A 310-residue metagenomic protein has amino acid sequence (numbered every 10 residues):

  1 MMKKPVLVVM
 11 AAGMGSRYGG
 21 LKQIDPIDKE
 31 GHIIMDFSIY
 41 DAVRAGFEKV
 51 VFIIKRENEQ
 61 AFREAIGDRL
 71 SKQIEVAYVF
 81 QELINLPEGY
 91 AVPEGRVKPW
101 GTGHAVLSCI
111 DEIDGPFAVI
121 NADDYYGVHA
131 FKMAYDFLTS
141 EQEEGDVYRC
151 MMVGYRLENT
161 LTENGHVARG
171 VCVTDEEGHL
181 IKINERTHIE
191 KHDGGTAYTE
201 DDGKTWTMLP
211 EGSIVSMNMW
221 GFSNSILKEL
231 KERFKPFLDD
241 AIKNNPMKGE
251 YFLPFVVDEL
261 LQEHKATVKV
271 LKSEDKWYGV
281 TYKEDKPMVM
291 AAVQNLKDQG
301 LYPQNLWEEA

Functional and structural regions predicted by a protein language model:
M1-A12, K29-V119, Y126-M133, S140: Conserved N-terminal catalytic core of the sugar/cofactor nucleotidyltransferase
M14, D123-D124, L157: Active-site metal-binding loops of divalent metal-dependent hydrolases
I54, G221-F222, T281: A conserved hydrophobic position in a structured secondary element of the catalytic/binding core that shapes
A61-F62, H129, E229, V256 (+1 more regions): Phosphate- and divalent-cation-binding pockets in alpha/beta enzyme and binding domains that engage nucleotide-derived
E88-P99, G165-G170, E284-M288: Short, surface-exposed amphipathic charged segments that create phosphate/polyanion-binding patches used for binding
V128-M219, N224: Conserved core of the sugar-phosphate nucleotidyltransferase
K231-K265: A C-terminal functional module that forms or caps the active site or interfaces directly with catalytic machinery
D285-A310: Generic C-terminus detector
